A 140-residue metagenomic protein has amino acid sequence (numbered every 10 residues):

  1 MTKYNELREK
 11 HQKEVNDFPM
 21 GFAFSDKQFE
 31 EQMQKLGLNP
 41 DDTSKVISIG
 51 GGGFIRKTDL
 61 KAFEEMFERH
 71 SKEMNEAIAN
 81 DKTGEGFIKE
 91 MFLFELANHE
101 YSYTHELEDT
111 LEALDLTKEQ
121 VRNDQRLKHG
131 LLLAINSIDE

Functional and structural regions predicted by a protein language model:
M1-E140: Soluble, non-transmembrane alpha-helical interaction regions
